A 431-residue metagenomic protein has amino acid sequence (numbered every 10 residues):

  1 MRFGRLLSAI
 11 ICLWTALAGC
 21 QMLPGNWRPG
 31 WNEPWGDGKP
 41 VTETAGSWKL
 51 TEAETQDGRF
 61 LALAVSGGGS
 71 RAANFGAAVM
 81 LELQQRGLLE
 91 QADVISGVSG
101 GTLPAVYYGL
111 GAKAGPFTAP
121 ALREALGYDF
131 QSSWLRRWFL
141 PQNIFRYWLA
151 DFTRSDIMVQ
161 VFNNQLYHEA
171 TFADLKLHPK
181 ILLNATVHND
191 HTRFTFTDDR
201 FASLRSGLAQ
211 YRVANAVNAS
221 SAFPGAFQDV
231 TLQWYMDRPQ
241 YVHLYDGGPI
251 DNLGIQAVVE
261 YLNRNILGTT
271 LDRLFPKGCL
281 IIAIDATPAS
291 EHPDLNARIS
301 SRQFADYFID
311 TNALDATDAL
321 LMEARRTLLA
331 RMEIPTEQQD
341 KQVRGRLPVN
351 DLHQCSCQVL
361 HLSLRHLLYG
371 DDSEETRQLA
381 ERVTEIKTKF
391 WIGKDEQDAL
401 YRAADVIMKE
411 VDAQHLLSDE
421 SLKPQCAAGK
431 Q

Functional and structural regions predicted by a protein language model:
M1-I10: Bacterial N-terminal signal peptides that target proteins for export
A16-G19: C-terminal motif of bacterial Sec signal peptides marking the signal peptidase cleavage site
Q21-P24: Bacterial signal peptide processing site
W27-E52: Post-signal peptide N-terminal segment of mature Sec-exported envelope proteins
A62-A64, S70-A150, D198: Patatin-like phospholipase
R71, S132-W138, Q142-L149, T153 (+3 more regions): Active-site gating loop/helix substructures
R71-V79, L88-Q91, G100, P104 (+11 more regions): Stable alpha-helical elements in mature extracytoplasmic
Q240-L244, P249-L253, A257, T269-Q431: C-terminal helical/tail subdomains of lipid-metabolizing enzymes
